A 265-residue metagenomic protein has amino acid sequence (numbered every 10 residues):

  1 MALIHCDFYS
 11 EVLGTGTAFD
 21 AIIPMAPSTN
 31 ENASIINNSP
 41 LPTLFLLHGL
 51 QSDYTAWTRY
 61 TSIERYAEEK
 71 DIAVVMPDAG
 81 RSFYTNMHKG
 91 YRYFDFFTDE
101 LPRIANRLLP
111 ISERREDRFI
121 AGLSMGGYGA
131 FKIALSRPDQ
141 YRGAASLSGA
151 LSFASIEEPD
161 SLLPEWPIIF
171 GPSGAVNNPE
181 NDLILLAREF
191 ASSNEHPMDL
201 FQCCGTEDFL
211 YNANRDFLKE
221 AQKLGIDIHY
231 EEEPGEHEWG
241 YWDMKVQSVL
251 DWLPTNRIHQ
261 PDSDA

Functional and structural regions predicted by a protein language model:
M1-A265: Non-catalytic cap/lid and distal C-terminal segments of serine-dependent acyl enzymes
